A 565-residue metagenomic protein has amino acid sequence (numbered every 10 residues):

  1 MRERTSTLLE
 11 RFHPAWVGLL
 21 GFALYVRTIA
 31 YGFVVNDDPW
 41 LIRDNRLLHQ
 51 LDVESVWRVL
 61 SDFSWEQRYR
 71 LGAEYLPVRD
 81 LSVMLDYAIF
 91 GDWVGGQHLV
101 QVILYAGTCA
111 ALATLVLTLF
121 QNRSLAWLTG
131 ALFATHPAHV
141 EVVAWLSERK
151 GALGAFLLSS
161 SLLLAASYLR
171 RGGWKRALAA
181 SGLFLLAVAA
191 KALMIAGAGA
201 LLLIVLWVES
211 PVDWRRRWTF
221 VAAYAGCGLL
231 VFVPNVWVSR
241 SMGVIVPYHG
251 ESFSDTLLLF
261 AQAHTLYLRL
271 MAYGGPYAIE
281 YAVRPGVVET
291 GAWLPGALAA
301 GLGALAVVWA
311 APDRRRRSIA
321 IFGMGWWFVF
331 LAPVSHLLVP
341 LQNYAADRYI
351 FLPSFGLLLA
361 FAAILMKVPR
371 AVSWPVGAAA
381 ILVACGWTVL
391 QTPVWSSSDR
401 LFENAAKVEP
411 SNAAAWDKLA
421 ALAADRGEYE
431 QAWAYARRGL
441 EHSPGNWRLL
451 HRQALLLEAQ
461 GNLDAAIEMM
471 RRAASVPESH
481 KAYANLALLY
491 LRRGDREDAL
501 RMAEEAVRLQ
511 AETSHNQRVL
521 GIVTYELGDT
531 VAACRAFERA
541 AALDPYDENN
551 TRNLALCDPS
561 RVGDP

Functional and structural regions predicted by a protein language model:
M1-D464, R471, E478-K481, N485: Polytopic membrane enzymes that build or remodel cell-surface glycoconjugates and lipids
A180, H480, A487, V507 (+3 more regions): Long, soluble alpha-helical segments
V283-R284, Y344-R348, E458, R492 (+3 more regions): Short alpha-helical linear motifs
T392-R400, D425-R438, A459-R472, R492-E505 (+3 more regions): Structural signature of tandem alpha-helical TPR/SEL1-like repeats, specifically the intra-repeat loop/turn
W416-A423, Y435, L449-Q460, M469-M470 (+5 more regions): TPR/Sel1-like alpha-solenoid repeat signature
A474-V476, R508-L509: Solenoid-like repeat scaffolds
V476, E538, A542-P565: In a subset of proteins, long, contiguous C-terminal domains/tails are tracked
